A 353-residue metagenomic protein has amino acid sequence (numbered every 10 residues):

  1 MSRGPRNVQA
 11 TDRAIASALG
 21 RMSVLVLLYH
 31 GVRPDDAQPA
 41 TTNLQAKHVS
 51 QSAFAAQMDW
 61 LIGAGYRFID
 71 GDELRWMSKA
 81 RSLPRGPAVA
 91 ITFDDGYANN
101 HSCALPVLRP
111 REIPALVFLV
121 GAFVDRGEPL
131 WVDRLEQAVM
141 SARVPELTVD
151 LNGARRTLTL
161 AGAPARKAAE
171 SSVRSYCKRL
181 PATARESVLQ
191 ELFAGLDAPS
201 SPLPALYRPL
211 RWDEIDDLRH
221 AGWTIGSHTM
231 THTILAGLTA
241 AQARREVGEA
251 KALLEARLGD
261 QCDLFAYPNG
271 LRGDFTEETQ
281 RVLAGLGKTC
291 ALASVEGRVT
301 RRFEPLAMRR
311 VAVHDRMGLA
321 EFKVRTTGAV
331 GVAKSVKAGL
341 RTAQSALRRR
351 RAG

Functional and structural regions predicted by a protein language model:
S2-T92, N99, L130-L151, R155-L158 (+4 more regions): C-terminal active-site subregion of NodB/CE4 polysaccharide deacetylases
L27, W60, P84-R85, Y97 (+5 more regions): CE4/NodB-like, metal-dependent polysaccharide N-deacetylase domain that modifies extracellular/periplasmic N-acetylated
D72, L119-G121: Glycine-rich, histidine-containing beta strand-loop boundary motifs that form or position
F93, S201-A205: Short, flexible loop segments at the rims of nucleotide/cofactor-binding pockets, characterized by
G121-V124, G297: Short beta-alpha junction loops
G127, W131-P199: Conserved phosphoryl-transfer catalytic core
L206-D216: Short, acidic loop-to-helix structural element flanking the phosphoryl-transfer center in phosphate-processing enzymes
